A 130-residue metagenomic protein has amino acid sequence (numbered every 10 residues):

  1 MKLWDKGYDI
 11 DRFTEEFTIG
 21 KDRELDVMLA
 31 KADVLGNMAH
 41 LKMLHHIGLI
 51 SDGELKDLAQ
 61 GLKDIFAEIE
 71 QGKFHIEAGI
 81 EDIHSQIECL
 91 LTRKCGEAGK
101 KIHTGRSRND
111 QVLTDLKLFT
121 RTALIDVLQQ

Functional and structural regions predicted by a protein language model:
M1-Q130: A helix-coil-helix interface module used to build multimeric assemblies and to scaffold catalytic/cofactor sites
